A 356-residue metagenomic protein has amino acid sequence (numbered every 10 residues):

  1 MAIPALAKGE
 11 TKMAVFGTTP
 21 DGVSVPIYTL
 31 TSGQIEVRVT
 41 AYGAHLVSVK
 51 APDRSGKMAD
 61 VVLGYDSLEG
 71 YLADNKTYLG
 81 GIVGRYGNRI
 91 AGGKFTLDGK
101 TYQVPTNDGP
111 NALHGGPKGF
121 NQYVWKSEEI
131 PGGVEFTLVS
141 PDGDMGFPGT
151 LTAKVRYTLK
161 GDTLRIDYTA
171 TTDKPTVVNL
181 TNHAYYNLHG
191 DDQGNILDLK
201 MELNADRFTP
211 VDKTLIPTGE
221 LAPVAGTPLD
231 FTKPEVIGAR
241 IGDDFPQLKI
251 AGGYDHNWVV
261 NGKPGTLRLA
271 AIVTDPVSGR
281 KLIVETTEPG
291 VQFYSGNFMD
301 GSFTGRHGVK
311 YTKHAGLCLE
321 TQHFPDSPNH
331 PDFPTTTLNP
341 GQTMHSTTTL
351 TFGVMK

Functional and structural regions predicted by a protein language model:
I3-K356: An exposed, glycine/acidic-rich loop-and-rim segment of catalytic or binding clefts
